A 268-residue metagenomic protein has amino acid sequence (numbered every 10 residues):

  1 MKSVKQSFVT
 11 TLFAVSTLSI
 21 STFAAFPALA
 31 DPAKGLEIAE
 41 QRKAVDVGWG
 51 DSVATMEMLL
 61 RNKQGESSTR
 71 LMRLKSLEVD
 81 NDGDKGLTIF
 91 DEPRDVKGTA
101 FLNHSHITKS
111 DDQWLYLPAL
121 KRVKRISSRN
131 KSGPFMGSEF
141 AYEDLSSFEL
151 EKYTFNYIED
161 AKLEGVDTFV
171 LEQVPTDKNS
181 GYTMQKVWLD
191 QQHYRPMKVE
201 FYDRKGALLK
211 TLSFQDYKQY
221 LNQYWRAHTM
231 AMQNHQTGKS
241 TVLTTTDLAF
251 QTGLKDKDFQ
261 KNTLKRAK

Functional and structural regions predicted by a protein language model:
K2-S19: Bacterial N-terminal signal peptides that target proteins for export
S19-S21, A25: N-terminal signal peptide c-region/cleavage motif recognized by signal peptidases
A25-D31: Boundary of Sec targeting at the N-terminus
D31-A119: N-terminal mature ectodomain segment of secretory-pathway/periplasmic proteins
L36-E37, S68-T69, L145-Y157, G206-T211: A short, amphipathic edge element
L74-L77, N156-K162, D216-Y217: Short amphipathic beta-strand and strand-loop transition segments with alternating hydrophobic
D91, L102-H104, D112-Y116, R122-I126 (+2 more regions): Gly/Pro-enriched, hydrophobic low-complexity segments that function as extracytoplasmic propeptides/linkers
A267-K268: Short, solvent-exposed mixed-charge patches
